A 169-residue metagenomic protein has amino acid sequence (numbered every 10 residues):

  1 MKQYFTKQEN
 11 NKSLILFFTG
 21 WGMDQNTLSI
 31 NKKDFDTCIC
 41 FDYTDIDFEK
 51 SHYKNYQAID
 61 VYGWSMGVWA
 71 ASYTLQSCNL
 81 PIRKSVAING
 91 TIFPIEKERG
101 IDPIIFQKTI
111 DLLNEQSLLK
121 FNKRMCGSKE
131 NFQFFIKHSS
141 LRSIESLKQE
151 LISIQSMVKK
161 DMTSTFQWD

Functional and structural regions predicted by a protein language model:
M1-F48: Conserved HGGG/HGGXW glycine-rich cap/lid loop of the alpha/beta-hydrolase fold
L14, A58-D60, K84: Structural motif
I30, Y73-S77: Active-site signature of alpha/beta-hydrolase-fold catalytic machinery across serine- and Asp/Cys-nucleophile hydrolases
Y62-S72: Gly/Ala-rich beta-loop-alpha elbow adjacent to hydrolase catalytic centers
S65, T91-I92, G127: Short, flexible active-site-adjacent loop segments at beta-strand->alpha-helix junctions, enriched in small/polar
Q76-L112, S140, L147-K159: Flexible "cap/lid" loop of the alpha/beta hydrolase fold
I105-T109, L119-E130: Helix-loop "lid/cap" segments that line or gate small-molecule binding pockets
T165-D169: Catalytic His-Asp charge-relay segment
